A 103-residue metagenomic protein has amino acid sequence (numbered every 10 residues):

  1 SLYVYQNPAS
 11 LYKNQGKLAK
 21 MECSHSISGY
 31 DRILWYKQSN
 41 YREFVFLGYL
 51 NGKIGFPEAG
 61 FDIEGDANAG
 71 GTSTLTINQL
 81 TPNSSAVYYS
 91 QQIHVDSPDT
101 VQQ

Functional and structural regions predicted by a protein language model:
S1-Q103: Extracellular domains of the immunoglobulin superfamily
